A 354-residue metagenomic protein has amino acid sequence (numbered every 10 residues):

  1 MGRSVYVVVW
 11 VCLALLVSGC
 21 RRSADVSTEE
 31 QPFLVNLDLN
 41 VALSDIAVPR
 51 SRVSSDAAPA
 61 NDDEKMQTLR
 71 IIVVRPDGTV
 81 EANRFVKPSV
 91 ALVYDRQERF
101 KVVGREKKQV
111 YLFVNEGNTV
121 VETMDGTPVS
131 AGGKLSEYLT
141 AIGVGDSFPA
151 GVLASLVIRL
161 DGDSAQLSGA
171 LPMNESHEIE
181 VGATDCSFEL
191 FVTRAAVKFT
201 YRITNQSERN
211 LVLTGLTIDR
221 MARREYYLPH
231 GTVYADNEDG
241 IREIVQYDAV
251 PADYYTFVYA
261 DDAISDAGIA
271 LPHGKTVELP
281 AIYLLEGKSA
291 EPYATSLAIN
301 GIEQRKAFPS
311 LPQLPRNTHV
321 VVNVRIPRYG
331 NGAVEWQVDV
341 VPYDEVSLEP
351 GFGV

Functional and structural regions predicted by a protein language model:
M1-V9: Bacterial N-terminal signal peptides that target proteins for export
L16-G19: C-terminal motif of bacterial Sec signal peptides marking the signal peptidase cleavage site
R21-S27: Bacterial lipoprotein signal-peptidase II cleavage site
E30-P32: Compositionally biased, non-globular sequence tracts
L34-D38, A42-F199, T204: Short, low-hydrophobicity acidic/polar segments
A58-A131, T200-R202, S207-R316, P350-V354: Tryptophan-paired
L314-V354: Acidic, serine/threonine- and proline-rich intrinsically disordered appendage/tail regions
